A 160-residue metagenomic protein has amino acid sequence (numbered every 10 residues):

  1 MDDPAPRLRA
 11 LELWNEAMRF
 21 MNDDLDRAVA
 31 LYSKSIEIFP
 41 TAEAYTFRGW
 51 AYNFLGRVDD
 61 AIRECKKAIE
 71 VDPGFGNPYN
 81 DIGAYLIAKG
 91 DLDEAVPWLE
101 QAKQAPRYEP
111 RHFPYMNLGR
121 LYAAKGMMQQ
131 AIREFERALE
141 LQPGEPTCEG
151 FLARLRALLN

Functional and structural regions predicted by a protein language model:
D2-A5, R120, A124, Q129-N160: Terminal, low-structured helical/coil segments at or just beyond the last alpha-helical repeat
P6-E43, F47-W50, F54: Alpha-helical segment of the N-proximal tetratricopeptide repeat
M21-L31, L55-K67, K89-Q104, K125-E134 (+1 more regions): Structural signature of tandem alpha-helical TPR/SEL1-like repeats, specifically the intra-repeat loop/turn
I36, I69, K103-A105, L139 (+1 more regions): A conserved position within tetratricopeptide repeats
F39-P40, P73, R107-E109, P143: Short coil turns that delineate tetratricopeptide repeat
A44-Y45, P78, H112-P114, C148: TPR alpha-solenoid repeat register
